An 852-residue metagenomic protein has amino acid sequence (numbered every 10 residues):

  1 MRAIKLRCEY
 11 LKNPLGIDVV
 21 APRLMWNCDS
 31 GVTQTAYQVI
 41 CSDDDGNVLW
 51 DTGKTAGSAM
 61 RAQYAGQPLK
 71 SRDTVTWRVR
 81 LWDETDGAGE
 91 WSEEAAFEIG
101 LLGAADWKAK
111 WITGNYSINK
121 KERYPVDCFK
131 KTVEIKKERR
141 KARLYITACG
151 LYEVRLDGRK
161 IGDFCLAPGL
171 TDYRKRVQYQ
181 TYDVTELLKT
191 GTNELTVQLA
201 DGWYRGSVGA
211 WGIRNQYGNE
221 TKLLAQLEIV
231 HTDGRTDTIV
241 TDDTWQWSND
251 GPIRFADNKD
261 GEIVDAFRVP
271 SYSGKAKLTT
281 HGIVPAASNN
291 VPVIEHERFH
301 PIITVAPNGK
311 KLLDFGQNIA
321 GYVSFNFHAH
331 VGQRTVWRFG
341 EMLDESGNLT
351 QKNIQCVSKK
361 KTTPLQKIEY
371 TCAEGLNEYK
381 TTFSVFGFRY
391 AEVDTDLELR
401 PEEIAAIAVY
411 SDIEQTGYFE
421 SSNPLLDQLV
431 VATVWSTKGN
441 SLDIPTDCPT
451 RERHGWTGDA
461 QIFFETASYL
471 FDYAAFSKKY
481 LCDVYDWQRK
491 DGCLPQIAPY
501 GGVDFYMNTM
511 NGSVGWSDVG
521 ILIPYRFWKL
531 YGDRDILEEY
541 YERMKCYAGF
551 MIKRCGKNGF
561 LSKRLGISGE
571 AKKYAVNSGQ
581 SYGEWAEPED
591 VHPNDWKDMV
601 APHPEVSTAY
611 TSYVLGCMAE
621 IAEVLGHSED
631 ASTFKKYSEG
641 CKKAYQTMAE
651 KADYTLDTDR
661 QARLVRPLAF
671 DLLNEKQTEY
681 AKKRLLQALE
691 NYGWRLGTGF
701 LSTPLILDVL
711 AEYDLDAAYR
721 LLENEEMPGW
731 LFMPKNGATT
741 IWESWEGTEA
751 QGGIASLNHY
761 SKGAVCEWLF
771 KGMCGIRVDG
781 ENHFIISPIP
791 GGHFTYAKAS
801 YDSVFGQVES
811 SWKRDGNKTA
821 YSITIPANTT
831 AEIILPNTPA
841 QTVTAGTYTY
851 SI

Functional and structural regions predicted by a protein language model:
M1-R451, D459, A475-F476, P495-N508 (+3 more regions): Extracellular/oxidizing-compartment recognition motifs
E90, R205-S207, T236-V240, W337 (+10 more regions): Acidic/polar loop patches that form or flank catalytic/metal-binding clefts of enzymes that bind anionic ligands
A142-I146, Y322-E341, A391-D394, G458-Q488 (+4 more regions): Alpha-helical support elements that line or immediately flank enzyme active sites and cofactor-binding pockets
L151, D242-T244, S248, E398-A432 (+7 more regions): Active-site acid/base region of carbohydrate-active enzymes
Y152, K160-D163, A167-P168, V484 (+7 more regions): Active/binding-pocket-proximal capping segment
L195, E452, L470, G520-I521 (+5 more regions): C-terminal capping/lid segments that line or modulate ligand- or cofactor-binding pockets
N219-Q226, I239-S271, K277, P285-H296 (+2 more regions): Non-catalytic C-terminal accessory modules of carbohydrate-active enzymes
